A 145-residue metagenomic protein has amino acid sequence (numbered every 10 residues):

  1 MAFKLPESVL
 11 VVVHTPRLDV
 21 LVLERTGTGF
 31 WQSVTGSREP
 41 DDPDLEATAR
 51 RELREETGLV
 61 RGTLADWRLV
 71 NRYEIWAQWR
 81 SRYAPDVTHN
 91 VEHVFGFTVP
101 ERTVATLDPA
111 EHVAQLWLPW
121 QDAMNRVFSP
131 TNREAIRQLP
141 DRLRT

Functional and structural regions predicted by a protein language model:
M1-V20, D41: Conserved N-terminal beta-strand and adjoining loop/helix that marks the start of the Nudix/MutT-like hydrolase domain
P6, S33, T88-E92: Short connector loops at helix/strand junctions that flank enzyme active sites, especially segments positioning acidic
V22-R25: Short, acidic/hydrophobic/Gly-rich beta-strand patch recurrent on exposed beta strands that often constitutes part
G27-G29: A conserved beta-turn-beta hairpin within the catalytic core of GNAT-like acetyltransferases that forms part
S33-V70: The catalytic Nudix box helix
L59, R68-V70, V87, F97 (+3 more regions): Membrane-topology and secretion signals of cell-surface/extracellular proteins
N71-V104: Active-site-adjacent beta-strand/loop module that shapes the phosphate/pyrophosphate-binding cleft
V94-T98, A105-I136: NUDIX/MutT-family hydrolases
